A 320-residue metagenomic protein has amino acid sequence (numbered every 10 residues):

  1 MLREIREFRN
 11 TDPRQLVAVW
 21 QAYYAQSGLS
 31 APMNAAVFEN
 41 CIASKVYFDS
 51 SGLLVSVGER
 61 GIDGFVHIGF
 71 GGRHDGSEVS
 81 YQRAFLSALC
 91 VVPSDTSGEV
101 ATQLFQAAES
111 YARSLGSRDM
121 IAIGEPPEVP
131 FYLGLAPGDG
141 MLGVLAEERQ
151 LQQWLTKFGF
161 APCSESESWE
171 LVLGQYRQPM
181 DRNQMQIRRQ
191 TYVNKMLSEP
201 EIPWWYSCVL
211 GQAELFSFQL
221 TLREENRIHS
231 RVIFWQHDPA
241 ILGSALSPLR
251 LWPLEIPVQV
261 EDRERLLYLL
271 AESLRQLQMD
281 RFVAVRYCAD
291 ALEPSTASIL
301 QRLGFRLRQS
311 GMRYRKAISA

Functional and structural regions predicted by a protein language model:
M1-C41, D49, L53-V57, A161-V209: Short amphipathic alpha-helix that is part of the acyltransferase structural core
I42-V55, G64, V209-T221, E225-S230 (+3 more regions): A short helix-loop-beta-strand connector motif used in the catalytic cores of GNAT acetyltransferases and, in some
S56, I68, V91, F234-W235: GNAT/GCN5-related N-acetyltransferase fold signature
I62, H67-F85, G138-L145, P239-P248: Conserved acyl-donor/pantetheine-binding loop and adjacent beta-alpha core of acyl/acetyltransferases and related
E78-P93, L242-V260, M312: Conserved acetyl-CoA binding element of GNAT-fold acetyltransferases
L86, M120-I123, V285-A289: Conserved hydrophobic beta-strand within the GNAT/NAT acetyltransferase core sheet that lines the active-site cleft
T96-R113, E261-Q276, S298, R302: Conserved acetyl-CoA-binding loop-helix of GNAT-fold acetyltransferases
V129-P130, G134-Q178, E272-R275, M279-A320: Active-site/acyl-donor-binding loops of N-acyltransferases
